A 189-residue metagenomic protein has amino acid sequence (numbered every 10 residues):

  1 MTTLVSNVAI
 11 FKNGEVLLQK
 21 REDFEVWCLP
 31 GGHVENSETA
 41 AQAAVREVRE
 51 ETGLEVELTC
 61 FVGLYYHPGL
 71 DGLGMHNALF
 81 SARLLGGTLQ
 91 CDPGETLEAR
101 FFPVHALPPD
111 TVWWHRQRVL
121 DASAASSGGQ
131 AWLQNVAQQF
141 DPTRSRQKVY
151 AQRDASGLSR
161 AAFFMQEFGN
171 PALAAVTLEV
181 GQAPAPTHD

Functional and structural regions predicted by a protein language model:
M1-V16: Conserved N-terminal beta-strand and adjoining loop/helix that marks the start of the Nudix/MutT-like hydrolase domain
I10, L79-R83, R100-F101: Short, well-ordered beta-strand micro-motif
K12-E50: Conserved Nudix-box catalytic region and its N-terminal flanking loop in Nudix hydrolases and closely related
N13-E15, R83-T88, V104-A106: Short loop segments at secondary-structure junctions
E25-V26, G94-D189: Nudix hydrolase/Nudix homology domain
L54-G63: A short coil-to-beta-strand element that immediately follows conserved catalytic motifs
Y66-L89, H115-S127: Active-site-adjacent beta-strand/loop module that shapes the phosphate/pyrophosphate-binding cleft
